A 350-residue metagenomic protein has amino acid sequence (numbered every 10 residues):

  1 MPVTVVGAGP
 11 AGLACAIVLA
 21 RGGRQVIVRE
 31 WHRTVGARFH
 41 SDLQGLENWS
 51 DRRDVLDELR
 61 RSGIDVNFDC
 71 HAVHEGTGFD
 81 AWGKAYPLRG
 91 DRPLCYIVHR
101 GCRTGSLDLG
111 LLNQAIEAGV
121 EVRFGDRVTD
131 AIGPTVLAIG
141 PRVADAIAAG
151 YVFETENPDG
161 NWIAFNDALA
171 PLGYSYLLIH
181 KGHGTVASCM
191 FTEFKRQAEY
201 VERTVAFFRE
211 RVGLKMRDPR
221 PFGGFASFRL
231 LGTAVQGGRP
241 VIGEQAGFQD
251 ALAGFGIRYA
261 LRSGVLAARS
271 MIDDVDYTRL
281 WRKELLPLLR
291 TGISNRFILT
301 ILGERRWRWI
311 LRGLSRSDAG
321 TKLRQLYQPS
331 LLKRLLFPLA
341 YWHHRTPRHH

Functional and structural regions predicted by a protein language model:
M1-A11: Beta1/beta-strand and adjacent pyrophosphate-binding region of the FAD-binding site in flavoprotein oxidoreductases
A8, A20-D42: Glycine-rich FAD pyrophosphate-binding loop
A8, G22, H32, C102-P221 (+2 more regions): Predominantly flavin-linked oxidoreductase catalytic cores and closely associated redox partners
C15-R24, E58: A short, Lys/Arg-enriched amphipathic alpha-helix followed by its capping loop at the start of a domain
I27, R239-V241: Residue-level marker for buried hydrophobic side chains located in beta-strands that build the well-ordered beta-sheet
G36-A81, A149: N-terminal FAD cofactor-binding segment of flavoenzymes
L230-L231, V235, G247, A253 (+1 more regions): Active-site-proximal substrate-binding core of FAD-dependent oxidoreductases
E304-H350: C-terminal auxiliary extensions adjacent to catalytic cores
